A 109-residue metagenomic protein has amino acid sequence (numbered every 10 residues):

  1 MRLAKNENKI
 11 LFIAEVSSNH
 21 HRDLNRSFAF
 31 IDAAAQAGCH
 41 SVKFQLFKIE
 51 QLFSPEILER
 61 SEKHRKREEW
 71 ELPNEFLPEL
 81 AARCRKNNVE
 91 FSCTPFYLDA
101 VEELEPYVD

Functional and structural regions predicted by a protein language model:
M1, S27-K43: Short amphipathic alpha-helices and their capping/turn segments at secondary-structure boundaries
M1-A14: N-terminal amphipathic alpha-helix/helix-capping segment at the start of soluble metabolic enzymes
F12-A14, V42-F44, F91-C93, D109: Hydrophobic faces of well-ordered beta-strands that scaffold small-molecule active sites in alpha/beta enzyme cores
E15, A34, L104: Conserved, mostly hydrophobic/aromatic
S17-N19, Q45-I49, F96-L98: Active-site beta-loop-alpha junctions enriched in small/polar residues
L24-I31, A100-P106: Catalytic cores of alpha/beta
H40-L72: Glycine-rich, proline-tolerant flexible connector loops at the mouths of alpha/beta enzymes
R60-D109: Active-site beta->alpha loop and helix N-cap motifs at the rims of alpha/beta catalytic domains
